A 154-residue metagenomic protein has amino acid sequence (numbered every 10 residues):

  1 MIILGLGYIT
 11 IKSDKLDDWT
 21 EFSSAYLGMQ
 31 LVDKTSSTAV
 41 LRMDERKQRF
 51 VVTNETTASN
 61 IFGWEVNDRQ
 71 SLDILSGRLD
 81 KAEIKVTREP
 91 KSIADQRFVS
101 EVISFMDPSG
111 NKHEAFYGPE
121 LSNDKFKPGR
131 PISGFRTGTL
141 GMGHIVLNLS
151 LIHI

Functional and structural regions predicted by a protein language model:
M1-I3: Generic start-of-chain signal for non-secretory N-termini
G5-K15, E55-D80, E101-D107, L140-S150: Vicinal oxygen chelate
G7, K12-W19, S24, A39 (+2 more regions): Catalytic cores of nucleotide-enabled group-transfer and carboxylate-activating enzymes in metabolic and assembly-line
Y8-K12, S23-A25, L31-D44, E65-V66 (+1 more regions): Basic, Lys/Arg-rich alpha-helical nucleic-acid-recognition elements, primarily the DNA-binding modules of transcription
G28-N60, F105, K112-P119: Conserved short beta-strand elements that form part of the metal-binding/catalytic scaffold of enzyme active sites
T35, R46-R49, A58-E65, Q70-D73 (+2 more regions): A cross-kingdom feature marking solvent-exposed beta-strand/loop segments within repeated, beta-rich binding/scaffold
D80-G141: Vicinal oxygen chelate
I152-I154: Conserved small/polar residues in nucleotide/adenosyl-binding loops
